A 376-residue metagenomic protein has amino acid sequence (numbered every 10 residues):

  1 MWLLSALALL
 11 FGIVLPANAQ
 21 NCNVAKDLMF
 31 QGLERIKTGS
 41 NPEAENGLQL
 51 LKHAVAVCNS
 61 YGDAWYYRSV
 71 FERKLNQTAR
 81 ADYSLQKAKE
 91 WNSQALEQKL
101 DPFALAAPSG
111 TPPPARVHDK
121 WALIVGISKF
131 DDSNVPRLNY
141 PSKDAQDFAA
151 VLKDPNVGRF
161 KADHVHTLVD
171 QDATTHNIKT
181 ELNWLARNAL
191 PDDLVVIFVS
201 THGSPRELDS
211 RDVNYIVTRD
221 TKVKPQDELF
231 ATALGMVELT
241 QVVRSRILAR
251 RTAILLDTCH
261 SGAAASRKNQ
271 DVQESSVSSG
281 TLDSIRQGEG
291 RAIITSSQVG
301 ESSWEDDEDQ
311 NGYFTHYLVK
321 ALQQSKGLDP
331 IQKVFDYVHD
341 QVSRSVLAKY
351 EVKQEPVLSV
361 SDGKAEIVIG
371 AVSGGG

Functional and structural regions predicted by a protein language model:
W2-I13: Bacterial N-terminal signal peptides
L15-A19: Sec/Tat signal peptide C-region and signal peptidase I cleavage site
N23-H53, V57: Alpha-helical segment of the N-proximal tetratricopeptide repeat
V24, Y61, S93-A95: Residue-level recognition of tetratricopeptide repeat
S40-L50, L75-K87: Structural signature of tandem alpha-helical TPR/SEL1-like repeats, specifically the intra-repeat loop/turn
Y67, Q77, Y83-G376: Cysteine endopeptidase catalytic domains of the caspase/legumain-like
